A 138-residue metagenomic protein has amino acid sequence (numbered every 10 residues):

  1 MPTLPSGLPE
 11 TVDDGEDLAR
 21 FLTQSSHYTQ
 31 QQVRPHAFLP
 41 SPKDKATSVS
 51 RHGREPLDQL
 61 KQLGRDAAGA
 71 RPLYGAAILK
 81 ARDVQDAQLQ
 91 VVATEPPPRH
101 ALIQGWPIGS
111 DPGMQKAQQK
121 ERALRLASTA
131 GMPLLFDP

Functional and structural regions predicted by a protein language model:
M1-L18, S26-Q32, A37-P138: Conserved NAD+-utilizing ADP-ribose enzyme module
